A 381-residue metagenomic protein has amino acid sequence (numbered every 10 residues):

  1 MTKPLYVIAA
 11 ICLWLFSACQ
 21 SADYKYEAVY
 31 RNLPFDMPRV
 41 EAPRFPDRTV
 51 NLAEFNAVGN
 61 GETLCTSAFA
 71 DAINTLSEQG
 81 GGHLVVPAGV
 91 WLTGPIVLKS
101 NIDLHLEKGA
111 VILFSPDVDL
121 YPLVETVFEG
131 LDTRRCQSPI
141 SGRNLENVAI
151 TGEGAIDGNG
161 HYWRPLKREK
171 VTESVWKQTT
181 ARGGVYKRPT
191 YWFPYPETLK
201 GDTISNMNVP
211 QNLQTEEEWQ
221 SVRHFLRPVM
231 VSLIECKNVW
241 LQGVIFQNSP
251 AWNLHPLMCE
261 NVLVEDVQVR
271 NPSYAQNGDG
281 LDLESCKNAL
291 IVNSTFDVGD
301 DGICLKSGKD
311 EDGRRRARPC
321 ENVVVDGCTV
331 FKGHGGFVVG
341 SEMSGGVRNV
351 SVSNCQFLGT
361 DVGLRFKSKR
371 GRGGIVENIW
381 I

Functional and structural regions predicted by a protein language model:
T2-P4, A18-V85, V90-D103, E107-E235 (+4 more regions): Extracellular "leader-to-stem" segments immediately downstream of a signal peptide or signal-anchor in secreted/lumenal
V7-S17: Bacterial N-terminal signal peptides
Y30, D157-T180, P250, H255-C259 (+3 more regions): A short, hydrophobic/aromatic-rich structural module that often spans a beta strand with its adjoining loop
V40, A70-T75, S353, R370-W380: Beta-rich accessory regions
L92-H105, C136-T151, T180-G183, F246-H255 (+3 more regions): Generic detector of contiguous secondary-structure segments
P95-L98, V111, S115-P116, S138-R143 (+7 more regions): Glycine-rich beta-solenoid repeat tracts in large extracellular/virion proteins
K108-G109, E146-G154, K237-Q247, E260-P272 (+6 more regions): Right-handed parallel beta-helix
